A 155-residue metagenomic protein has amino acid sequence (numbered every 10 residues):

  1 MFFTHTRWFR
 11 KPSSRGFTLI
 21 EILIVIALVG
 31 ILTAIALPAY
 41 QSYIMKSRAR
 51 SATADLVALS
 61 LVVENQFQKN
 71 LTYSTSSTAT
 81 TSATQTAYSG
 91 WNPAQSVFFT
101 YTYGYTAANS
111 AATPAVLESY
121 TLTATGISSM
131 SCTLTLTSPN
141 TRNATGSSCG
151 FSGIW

Functional and structural regions predicted by a protein language model:
M1-F17: N-terminal leader/signal peptides at the extreme start of proteins
F2-F3, Q68-W155: Periplasmic/extracellular, small/polar-rich flexible segments of pilin-like filament-forming proteins
H5, R10, Y43-M45, T137: Coiled-coil-like amphipathic alpha-helices with heptad-repeat character
S14, I26, S119: Short coil/loop residues immediately preceding or within conserved phosphate-binding loops of NTP-utilizing enzyme
F17-D55: Amphipathic alpha-helical segments typified by the pilin-like N-terminal helix that continues immediately C-terminal
K46-R50, V57, L61-A79: Alpha-helix exit/C-cap motif
